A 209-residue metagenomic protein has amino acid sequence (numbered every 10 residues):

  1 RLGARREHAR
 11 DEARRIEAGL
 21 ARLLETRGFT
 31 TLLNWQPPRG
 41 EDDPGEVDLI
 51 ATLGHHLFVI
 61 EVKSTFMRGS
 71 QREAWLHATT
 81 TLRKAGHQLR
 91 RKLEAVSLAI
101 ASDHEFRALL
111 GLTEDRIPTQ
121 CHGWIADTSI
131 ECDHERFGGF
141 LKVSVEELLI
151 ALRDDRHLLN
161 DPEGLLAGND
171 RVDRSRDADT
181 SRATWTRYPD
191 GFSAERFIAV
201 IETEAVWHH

Functional and structural regions predicted by a protein language model:
R1-H209: Intrinsically disordered, low-complexity Ser/Thr/Pro/Gly-rich regulatory segments
